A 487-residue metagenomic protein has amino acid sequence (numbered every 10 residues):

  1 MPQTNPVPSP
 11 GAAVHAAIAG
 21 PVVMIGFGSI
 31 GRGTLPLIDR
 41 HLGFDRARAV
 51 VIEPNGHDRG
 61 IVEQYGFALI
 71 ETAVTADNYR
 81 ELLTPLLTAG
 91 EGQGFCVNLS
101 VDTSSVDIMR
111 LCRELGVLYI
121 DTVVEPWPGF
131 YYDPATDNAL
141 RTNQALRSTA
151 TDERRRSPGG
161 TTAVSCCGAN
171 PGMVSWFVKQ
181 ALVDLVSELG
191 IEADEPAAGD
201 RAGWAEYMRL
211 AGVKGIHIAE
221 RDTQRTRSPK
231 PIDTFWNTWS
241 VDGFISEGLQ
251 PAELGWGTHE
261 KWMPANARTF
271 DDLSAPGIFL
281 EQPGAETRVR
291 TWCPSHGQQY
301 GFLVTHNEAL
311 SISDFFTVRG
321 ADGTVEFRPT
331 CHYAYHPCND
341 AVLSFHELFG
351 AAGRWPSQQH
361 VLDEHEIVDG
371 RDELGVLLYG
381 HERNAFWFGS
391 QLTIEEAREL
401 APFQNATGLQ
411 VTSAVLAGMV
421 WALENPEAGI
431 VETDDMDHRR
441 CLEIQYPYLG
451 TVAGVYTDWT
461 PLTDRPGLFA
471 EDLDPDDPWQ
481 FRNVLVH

Functional and structural regions predicted by a protein language model:
M1-A19: A short, basic/flexible loop-to-alpha-helix module at the beginning of a structural domain
P21-P36: Glycine-rich adenosine-cofactor-binding loop
G43-E63: NAD(P)-binding Rossmann-fold cofactor-contacting core
V74-T88: Conserved Rossmann-fold cofactor-binding substructure of NAD(P)-dependent oxidoreductases
G94-N98, I120: N-terminal Rossmann-like NAD(P) cofactor-binding module of classical short-chain dehydrogenase/reductase
T103-L118, T122-T161: Rossmann-fold NAD(P)-binding glycine/threonine-rich loop
D137-G212, A414-W421: Adenosine-phosphate binding glycine-rich loop
D184-H487: C-terminal catalytic/substrate-binding lobe primarily of soluble NAD(P)-dependent oxidoreductases
